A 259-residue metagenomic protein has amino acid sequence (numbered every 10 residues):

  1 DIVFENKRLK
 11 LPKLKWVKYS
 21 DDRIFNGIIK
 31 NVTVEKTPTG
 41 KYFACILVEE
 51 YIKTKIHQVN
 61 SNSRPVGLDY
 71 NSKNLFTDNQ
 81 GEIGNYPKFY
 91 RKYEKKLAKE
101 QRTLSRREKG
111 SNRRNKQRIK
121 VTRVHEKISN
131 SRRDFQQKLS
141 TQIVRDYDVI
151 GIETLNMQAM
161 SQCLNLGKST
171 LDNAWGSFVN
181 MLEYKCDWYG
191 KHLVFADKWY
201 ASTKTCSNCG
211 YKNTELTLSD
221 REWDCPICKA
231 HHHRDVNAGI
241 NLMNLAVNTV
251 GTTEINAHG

Functional and structural regions predicted by a protein language model:
D1-T37: Acidic carboxylate diad motif detector
I28, P38-G259: Positively charged, helix-rich recognition surfaces that bind polyanionic ligands
